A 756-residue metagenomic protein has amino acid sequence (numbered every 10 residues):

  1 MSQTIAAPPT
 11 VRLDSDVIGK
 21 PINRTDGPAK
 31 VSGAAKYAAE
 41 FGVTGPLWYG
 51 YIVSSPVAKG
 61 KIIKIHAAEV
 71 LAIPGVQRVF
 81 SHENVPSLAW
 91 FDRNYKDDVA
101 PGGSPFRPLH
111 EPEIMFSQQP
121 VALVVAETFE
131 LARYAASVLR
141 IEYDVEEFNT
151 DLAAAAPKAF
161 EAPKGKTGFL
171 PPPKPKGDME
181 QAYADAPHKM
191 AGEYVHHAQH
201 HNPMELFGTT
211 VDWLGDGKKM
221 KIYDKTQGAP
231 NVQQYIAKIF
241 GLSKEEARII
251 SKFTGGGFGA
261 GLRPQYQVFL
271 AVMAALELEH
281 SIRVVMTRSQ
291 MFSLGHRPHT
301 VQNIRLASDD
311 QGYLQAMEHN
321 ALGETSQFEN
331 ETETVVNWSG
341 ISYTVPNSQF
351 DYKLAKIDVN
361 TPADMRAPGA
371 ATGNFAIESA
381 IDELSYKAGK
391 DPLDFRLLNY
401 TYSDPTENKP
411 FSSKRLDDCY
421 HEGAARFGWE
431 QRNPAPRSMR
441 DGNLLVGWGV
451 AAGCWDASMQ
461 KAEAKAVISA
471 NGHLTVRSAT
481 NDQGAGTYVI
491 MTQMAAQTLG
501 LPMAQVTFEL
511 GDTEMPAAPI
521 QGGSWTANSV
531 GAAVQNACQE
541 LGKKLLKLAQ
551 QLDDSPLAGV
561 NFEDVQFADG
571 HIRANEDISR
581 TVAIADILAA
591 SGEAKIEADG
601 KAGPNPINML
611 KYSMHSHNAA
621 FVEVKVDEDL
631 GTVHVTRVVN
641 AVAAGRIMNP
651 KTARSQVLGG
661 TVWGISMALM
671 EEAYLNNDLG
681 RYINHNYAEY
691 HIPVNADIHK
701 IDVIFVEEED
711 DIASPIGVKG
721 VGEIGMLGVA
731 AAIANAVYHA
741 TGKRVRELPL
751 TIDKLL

Functional and structural regions predicted by a protein language model:
M1-T167: Flexible, low-hydrophobicity surface segments
K20, T25-G33, D97-G102, G168-T209 (+5 more regions): Glycine-rich loop/linker segments at domain edges
T25-A29, S137-D144, F148, Q227 (+5 more regions): Extended active-site and interfacial segments that coordinate phosphate-rich ligands in large catalytic machineries
E83, G241-E246, E277-V284, T334-L444 (+3 more regions): C-terminal catalytic domains of large/alpha subunits in multi-subunit enzymes
A89-N94, A135-V138, N202, D224 (+11 more regions): Short acidic, glycine/serine/threonine-rich loops at helix termini
E111-E113, S243-S251, L276-T287, M291-S293: Conserved catalytic cysteine-centered active-site region of acyl-thioester-dependent Claisen-condensing enzymes
K158-F240, Y400-H473, P606, K611 (+2 more regions): Helix-loop-helix junctions that connect adjacent transmembrane helices in secondary transporters/permeases, recognized
F253, G257-E279, R283-M286, T487-A495: Thiamine diphosphate
